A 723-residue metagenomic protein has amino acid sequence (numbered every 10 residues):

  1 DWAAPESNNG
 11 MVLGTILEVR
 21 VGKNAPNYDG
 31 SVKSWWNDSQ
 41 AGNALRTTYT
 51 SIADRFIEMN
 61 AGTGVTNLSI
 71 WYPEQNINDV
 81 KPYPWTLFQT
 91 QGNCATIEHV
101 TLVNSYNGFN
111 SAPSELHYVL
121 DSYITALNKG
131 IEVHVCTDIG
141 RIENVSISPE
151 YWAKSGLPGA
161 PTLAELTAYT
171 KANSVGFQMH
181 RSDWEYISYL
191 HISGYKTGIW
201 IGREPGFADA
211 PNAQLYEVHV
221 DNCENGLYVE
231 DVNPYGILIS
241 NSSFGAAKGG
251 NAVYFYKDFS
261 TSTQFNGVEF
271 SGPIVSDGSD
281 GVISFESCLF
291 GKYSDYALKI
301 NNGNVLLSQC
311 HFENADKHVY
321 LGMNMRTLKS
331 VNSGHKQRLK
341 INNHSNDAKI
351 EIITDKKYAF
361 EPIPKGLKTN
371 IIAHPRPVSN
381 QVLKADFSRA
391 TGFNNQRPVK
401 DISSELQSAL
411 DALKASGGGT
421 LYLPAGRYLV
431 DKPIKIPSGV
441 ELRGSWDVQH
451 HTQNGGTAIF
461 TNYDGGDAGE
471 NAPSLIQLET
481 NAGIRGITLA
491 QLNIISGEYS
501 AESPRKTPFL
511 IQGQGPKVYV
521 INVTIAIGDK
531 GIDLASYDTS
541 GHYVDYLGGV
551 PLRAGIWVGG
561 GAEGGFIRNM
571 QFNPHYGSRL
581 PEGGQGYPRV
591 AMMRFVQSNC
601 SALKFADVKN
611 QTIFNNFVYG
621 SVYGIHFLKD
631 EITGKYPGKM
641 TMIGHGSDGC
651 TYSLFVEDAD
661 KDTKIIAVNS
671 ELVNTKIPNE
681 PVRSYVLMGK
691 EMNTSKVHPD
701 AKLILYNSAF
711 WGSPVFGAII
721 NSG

Functional and structural regions predicted by a protein language model:
D1, R20, T66, W71 (+55 more regions): Feature marks extracellular polysaccharide-active and adherence modules
W2-N78, E98, E143-V145, P149-T167 (+7 more regions): Extracellular "leader-to-stem" segments immediately downstream of a signal peptide or signal-anchor in secreted/lumenal
T15, N43, A61-T66, W85-T86 (+48 more regions): The right-handed parallel beta-helix/beta-solenoid scaffold, focusing on the short coil/turn and N-cap positions
G30, L328, G417, G634-K635 (+2 more regions): Short, flexible coil/linker elements and helix-boundary hinge sites characteristic of intrinsically disordered
E74-V80, W85, S105-A112, L127-V135 (+24 more regions): Short glycine/acidic-rich loop motifs that flank beta-strands on beta-rich extracellular proteins
F177, N395-V399, L603: Hydrophobic alpha-helical scaffolding
F207-D209, G634-Y636: Replace "Gram-negative outer membrane beta-barrel proteins" with "bacterial and organellar outer membrane beta-barrel
